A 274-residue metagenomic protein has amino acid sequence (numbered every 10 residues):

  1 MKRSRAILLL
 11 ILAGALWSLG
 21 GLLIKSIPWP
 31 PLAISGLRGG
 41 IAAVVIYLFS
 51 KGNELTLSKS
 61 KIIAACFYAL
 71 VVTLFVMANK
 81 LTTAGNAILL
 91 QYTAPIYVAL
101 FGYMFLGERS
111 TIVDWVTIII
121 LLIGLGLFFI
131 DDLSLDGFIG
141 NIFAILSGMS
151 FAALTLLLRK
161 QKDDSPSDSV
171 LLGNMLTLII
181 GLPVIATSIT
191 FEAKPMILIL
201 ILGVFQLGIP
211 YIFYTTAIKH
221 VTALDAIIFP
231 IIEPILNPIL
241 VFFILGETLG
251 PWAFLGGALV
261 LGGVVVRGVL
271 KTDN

Functional and structural regions predicted by a protein language model:
M1-A33, C66, L74, L133-K160: Glycine-/small-residue-enriched transmembrane alpha-helix faces in small-molecule transporters and effluxers
L16-W29, T73-T82, L90, A153-D164 (+2 more regions): Juxtamembrane C-cap of transmembrane helices in multi-pass membrane transport proteins
S26-L70, Y97-F101, S150-L154, L171-S188: Transmembrane alpha-helices of multi-pass small-molecule transport proteins
A33, G40-I41, M77-G107, S147 (+1 more regions): Specific alpha-helical transmembrane segments that line the substrate/conduction pathway and gating interfaces
G39, I130, I231-N274: C-terminal-most transmembrane helix of multi-pass membrane proteins
N53-N86, L90-Q91, I120, L127 (+1 more regions): Specific transmembrane alpha-helical segments of multi-pass solute transporters/efflux pumps, especially DMT/EamA
L55, I88-Q91, G107-L127, S134-N141 (+2 more regions): Loop-to-transmembrane alpha-helix entry segments
A87-T93, L158-L176, L207-F243: Helix-helix packing/entry segments at the starts of transmembrane helices
